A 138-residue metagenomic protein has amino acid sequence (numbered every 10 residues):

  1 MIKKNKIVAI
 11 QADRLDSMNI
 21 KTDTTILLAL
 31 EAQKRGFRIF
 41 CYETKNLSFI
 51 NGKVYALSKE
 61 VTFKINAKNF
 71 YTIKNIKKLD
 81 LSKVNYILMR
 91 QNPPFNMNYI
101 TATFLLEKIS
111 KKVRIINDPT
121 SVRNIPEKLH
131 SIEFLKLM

Functional and structural regions predicted by a protein language model:
I2-A9: Extreme N-terminal starter segment of soluble prokaryotic enzymes
Q11-D13: TRNA-binding/sensing appendages of the translation machinery
D16-M138: Conserved N-proximal alpha/beta basic substrate-recognition cap immediately N-terminal to, or forming the N-lobe
